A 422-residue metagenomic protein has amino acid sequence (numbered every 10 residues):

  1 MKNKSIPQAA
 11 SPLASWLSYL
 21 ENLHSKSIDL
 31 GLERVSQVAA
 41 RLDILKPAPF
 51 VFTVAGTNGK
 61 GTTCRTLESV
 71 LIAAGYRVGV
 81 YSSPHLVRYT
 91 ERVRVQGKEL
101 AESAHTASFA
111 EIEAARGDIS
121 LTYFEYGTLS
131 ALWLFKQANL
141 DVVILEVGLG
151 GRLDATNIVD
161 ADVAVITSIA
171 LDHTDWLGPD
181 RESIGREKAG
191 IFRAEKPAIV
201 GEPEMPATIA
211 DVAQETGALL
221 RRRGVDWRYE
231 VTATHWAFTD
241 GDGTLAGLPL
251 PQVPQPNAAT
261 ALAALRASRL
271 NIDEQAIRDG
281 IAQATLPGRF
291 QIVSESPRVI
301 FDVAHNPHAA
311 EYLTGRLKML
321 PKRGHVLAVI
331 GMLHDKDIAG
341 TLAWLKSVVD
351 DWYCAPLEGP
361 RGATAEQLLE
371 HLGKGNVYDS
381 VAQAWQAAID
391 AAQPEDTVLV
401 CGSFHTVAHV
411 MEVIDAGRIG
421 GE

Functional and structural regions predicted by a protein language model:
P7, P12, K26-I28, L32-P49 (+2 more regions): ATP-dependent carboxylate-amine ligase catalytic core
A48-F50, Q137, V142-V147, D154-V165 (+3 more regions): Nucleotide phosphate-binding/pyrophosphate-handling subdomain across enzymes that bind or process nucleotide phosphates
F50, V54, T62-G79: A conserved segment at the C-terminal end of the G1
Y81-P84, V200-E202, Q214-V231, L248-Q252 (+6 more regions): Beta-strand->loop->alpha-helix junctions that form or flank phosphate-binding loops in nucleotide-handling enzymes
V163, W176-I191, E195-P256: Internal gly/pro-rich beta-alpha loop/helix module that stabilizes soluble enzyme cofactors or their anionic handles
I199, P203-L220, E230-H235, R266 (+2 more regions): C-terminal helical cap/extension that packs against the catalytic core of soluble nucleotide-cofactor enzymes
S403: Active-site-proximal loop/hinge segments that shape catalytic or ion-binding/gating pockets
